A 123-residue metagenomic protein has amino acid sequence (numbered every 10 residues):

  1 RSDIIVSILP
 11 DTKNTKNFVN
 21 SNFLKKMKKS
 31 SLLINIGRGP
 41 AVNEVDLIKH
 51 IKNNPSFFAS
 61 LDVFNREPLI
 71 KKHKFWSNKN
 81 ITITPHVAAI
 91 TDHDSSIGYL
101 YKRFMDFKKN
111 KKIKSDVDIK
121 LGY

Functional and structural regions predicted by a protein language model:
R1-K74: Rossmann-like adenosine-cofactor binding region
E67-Y123: C-terminal helix-to-coil terminal segments
